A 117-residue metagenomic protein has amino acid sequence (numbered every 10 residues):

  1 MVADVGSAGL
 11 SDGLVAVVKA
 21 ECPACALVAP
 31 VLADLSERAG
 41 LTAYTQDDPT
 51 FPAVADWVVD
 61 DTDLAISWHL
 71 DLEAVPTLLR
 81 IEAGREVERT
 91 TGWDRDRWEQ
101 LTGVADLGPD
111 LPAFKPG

Functional and structural regions predicted by a protein language model:
M1-A3: N-terminal topogenic membrane-targeting module
G6-L32, T42-Y44: Short active-site neighborhood of thiol/selenol oxidoreductases, capturing the structured segment around
G9-S11, E37, A74: Residue-level preference for short coil/turn positions at secondary-structure junctions
A20-E21, D48, R85, D94: Short, glycine/serine-rich, charged loops/turns that create anion-binding and catalytic segments at active sites
A29-A33, T50, S67: Short amphipathic alpha-helical segments and helix-helix/interface helices
A29-P30, S36, T91-G92: Short amphipathic alpha-helical segments
E37-D63: Thiol-based oxidoreductase modules, predominantly thioredoxin-like and allied folds used for disulfide exchange
H69, E73-P116: Non-catalytic, surface beta->alpha helical segment in thiol-disulfide oxidoreductase systems
